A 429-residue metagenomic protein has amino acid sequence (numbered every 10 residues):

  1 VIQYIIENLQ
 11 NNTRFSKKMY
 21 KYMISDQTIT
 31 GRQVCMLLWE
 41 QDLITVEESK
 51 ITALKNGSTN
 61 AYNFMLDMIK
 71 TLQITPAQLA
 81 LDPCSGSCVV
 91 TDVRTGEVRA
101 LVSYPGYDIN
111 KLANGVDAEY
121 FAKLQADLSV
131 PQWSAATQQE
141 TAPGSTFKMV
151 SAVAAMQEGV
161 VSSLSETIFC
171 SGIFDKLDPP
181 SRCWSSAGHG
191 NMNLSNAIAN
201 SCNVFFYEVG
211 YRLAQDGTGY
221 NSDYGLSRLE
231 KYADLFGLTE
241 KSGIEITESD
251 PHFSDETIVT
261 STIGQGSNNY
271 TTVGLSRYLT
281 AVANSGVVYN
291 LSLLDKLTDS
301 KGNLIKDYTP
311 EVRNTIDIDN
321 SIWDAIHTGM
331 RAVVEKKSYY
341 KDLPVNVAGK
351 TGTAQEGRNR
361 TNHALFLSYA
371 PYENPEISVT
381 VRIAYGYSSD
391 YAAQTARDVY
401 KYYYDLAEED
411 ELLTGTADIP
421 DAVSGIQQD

Functional and structural regions predicted by a protein language model:
V1-M65, I69-L72, P76-S145, V150-Y385 (+1 more regions): Beta-lactam-recognizing serine transpeptidase/beta-lactamase-like catalytic domain environment
L304-K306, E311, R397-D429: Short, gly/Ser/Thr-rich active-site loops of penicillin-recognizing serine hydrolases
S389-T395: A short acidic/glycine-rich loop-to-helix N-cap element
